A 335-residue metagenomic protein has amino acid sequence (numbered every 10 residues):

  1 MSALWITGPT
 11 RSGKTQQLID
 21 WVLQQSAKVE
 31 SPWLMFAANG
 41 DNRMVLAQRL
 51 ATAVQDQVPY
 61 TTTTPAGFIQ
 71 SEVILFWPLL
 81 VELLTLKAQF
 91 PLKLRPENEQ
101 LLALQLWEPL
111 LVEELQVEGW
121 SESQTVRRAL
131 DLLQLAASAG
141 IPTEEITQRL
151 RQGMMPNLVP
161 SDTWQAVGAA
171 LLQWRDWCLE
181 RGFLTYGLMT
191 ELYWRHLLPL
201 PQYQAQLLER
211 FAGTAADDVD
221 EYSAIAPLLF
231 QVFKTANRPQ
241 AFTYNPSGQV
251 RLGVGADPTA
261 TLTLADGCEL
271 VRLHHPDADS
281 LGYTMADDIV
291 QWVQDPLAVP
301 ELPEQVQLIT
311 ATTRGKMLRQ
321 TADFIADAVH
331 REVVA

Functional and structural regions predicted by a protein language model:
A3-T7, L34: Short hydrophobic/aromatic beta-strand immediately N-terminal to the Walker A/P-loop
T7-Q25, D277-A335: Helicase P-loop NTPase motor core
Q17, W21, R49, A226-F233: A short acidic, amphipathic alpha-helical/loop segment
E30-I141: Conserved P-loop NTPase-based nucleic-acid remodeling module centered on helicase motor cores
G40-N42, G67-I69, P246-V250, D277-G282: Conserved nucleotide-binding/hydrolysis micro-motifs of P-loop NTPases
P78-E99, T261-A265, V290-V299, H330: A polyampholytic, Gly/Pro-enriched intrinsically disordered region
S121, T125-G187, E301-L302, T312-K316: Extended, compositionally biased accessory segments flanking or bridging domains
V159-D277, T310-R314: Conserved helicase NTPase motor core
